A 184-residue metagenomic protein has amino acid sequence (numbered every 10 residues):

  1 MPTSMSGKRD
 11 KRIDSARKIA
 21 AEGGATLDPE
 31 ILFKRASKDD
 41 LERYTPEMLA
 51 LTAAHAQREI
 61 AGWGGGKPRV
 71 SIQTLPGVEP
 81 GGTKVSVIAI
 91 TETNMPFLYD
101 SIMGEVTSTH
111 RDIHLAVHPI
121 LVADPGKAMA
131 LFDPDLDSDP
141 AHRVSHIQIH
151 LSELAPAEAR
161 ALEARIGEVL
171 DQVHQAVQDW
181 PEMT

Functional and structural regions predicted by a protein language model:
P2-T184: Non-catalytic interaction/regulatory segments
